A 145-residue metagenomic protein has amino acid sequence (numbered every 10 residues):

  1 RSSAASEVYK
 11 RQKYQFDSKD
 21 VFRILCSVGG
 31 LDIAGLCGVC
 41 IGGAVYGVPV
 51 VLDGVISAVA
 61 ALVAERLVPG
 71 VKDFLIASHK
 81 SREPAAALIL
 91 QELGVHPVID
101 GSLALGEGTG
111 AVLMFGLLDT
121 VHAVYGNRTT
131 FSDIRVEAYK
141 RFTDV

Functional and structural regions predicted by a protein language model:
R1-Y9: Single conserved hydrophobic/aromatic residue that forms the stacking wall/gate of nucleotide- or nucleobase-binding
S3, L31-G38, V55-V59, K80-P84 (+1 more regions): Conserved active-site and cofactor/substrate-binding residues in soluble primary-metabolism enzymes
K13-K19, V124: Short, structured loop/turn "capping" segments at alpha-beta junctions
D17-V48: Adenine-nucleotide phosphate-binding core of ATP-dependent small-molecule kinases
G38-A77, H96-L103: Hydrophobic alpha-helical bundle architecture
E83-S132: Internal helix-turn-beta structural module
T130-V145: A short, charged, Gly/Pro-tolerant segment at domain boundaries
